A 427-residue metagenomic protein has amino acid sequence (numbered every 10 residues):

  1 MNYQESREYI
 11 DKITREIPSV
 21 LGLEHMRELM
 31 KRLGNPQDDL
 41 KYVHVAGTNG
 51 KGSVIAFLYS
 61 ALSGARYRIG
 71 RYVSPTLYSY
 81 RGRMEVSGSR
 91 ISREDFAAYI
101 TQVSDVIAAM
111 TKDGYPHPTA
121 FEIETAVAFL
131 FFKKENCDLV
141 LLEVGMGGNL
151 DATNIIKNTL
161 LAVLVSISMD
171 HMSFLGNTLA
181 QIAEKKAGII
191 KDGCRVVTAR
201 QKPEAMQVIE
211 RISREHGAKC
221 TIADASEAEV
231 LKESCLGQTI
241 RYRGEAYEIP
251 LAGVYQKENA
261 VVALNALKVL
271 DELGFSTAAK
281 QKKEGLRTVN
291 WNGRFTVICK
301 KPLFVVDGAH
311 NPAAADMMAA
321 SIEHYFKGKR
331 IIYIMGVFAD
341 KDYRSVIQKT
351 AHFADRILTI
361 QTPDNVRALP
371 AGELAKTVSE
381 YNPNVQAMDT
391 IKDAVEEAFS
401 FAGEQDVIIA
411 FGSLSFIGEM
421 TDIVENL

Functional and structural regions predicted by a protein language model:
M1-G47, S53-Y67, Y72, A108-P116: Short functional linear segments
E28-M30, N35-D38, G64-K157: ATP-dependent carboxylate-amine ligase catalytic core
D39, L139-L142, L150-V163, I167-H171 (+2 more regions): Nucleotide phosphate-binding/pyrophosphate-handling subdomain across enzymes that bind or process nucleotide phosphates
V73, A199-R200, I212-S234, P250-V254 (+6 more regions): Beta-strand->loop->alpha-helix junctions that form or flank phosphate-binding loops in nucleotide-handling enzymes
M110-T111, E135-L139, E143, T159-R243 (+2 more regions): Acidic, Mg2+-coordinating active-site environments of NTP-dependent enzymes
E135-D138, G328, G403-Q405: Short, high-confidence coil segments that cap the C-terminus of an alpha-helix and link into the following beta-strand
K202-T221, C235-L236, L303-F304, P312 (+1 more regions): C-terminal helical cap/extension that packs against the catalytic core of soluble nucleotide-cofactor enzymes
S413: Active-site-proximal loop/hinge segments that shape catalytic or ion-binding/gating pockets
